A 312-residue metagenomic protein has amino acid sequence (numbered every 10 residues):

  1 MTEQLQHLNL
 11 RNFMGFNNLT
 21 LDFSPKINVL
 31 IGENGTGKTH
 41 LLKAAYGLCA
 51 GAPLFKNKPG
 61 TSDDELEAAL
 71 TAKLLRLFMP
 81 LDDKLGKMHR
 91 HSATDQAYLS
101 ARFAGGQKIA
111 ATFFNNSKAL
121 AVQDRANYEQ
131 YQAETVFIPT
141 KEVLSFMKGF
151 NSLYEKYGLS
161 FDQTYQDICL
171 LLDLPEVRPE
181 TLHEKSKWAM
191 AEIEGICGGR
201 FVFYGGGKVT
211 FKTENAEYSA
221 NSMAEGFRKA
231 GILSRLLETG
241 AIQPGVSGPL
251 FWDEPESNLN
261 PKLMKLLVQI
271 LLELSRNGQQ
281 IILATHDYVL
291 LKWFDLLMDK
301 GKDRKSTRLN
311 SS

Functional and structural regions predicted by a protein language model:
M1-L54, T210-R308: Switch/communication elements of ASCE P-loop NTPase nucleotide-binding domains
T2-N9, C49-V246, R308: Phosphate-coordinating catalytic segments in nucleotide- and nucleic-acid-processing enzymes
S311-S312: Serine residues within intrinsically disordered or low-complexity segments
